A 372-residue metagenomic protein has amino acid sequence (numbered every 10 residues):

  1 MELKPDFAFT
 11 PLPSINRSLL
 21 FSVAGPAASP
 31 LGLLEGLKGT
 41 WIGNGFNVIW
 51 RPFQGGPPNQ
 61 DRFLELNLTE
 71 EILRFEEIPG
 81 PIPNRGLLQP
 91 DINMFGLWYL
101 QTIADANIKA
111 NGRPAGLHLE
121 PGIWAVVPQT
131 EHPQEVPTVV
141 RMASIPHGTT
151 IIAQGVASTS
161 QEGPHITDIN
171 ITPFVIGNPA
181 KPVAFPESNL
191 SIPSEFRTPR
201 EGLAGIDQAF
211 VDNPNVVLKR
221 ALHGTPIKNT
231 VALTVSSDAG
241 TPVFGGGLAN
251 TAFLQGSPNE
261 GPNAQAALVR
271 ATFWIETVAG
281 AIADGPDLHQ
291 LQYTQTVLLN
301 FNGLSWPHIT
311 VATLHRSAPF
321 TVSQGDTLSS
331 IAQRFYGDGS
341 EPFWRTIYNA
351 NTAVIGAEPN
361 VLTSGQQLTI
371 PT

Functional and structural regions predicted by a protein language model:
E2-P319: Soluble ligand-binding/transfer domains with enclosed cavities or grooves
P319-G339, Q366: Primarily a LysM-type cell-wall glycan-binding module
G337-T372: Extracellular LysM carbohydrate-binding repeats and other cell-envelope/extracellular binding modules
